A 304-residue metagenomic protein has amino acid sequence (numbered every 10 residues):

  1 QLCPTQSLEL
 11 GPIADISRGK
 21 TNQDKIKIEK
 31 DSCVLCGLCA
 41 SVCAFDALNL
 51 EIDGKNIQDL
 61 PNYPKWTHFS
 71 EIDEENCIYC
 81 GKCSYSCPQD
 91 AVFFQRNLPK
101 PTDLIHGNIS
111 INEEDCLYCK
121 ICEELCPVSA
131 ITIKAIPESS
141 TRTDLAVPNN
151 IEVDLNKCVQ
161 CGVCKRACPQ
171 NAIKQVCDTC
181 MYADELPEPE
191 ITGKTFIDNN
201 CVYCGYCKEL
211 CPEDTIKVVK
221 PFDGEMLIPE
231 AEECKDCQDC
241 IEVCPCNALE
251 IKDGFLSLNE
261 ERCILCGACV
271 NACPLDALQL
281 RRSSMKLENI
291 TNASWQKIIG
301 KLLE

Functional and structural regions predicted by a protein language model:
Q1-E304: Flanking helices and flexible, charged tails adjoining ferredoxin-like Fe-S electron-transfer domains in multi-subunit
